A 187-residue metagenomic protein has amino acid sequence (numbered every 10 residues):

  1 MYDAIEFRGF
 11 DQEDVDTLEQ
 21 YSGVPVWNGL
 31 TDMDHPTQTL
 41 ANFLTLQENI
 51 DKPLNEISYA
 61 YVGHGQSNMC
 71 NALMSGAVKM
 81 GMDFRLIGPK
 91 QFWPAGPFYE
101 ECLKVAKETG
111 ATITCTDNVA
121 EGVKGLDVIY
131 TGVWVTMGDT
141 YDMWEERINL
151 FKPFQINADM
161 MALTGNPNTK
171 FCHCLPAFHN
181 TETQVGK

Functional and structural regions predicted by a protein language model:
M1-Q47, H179: Phosphate/diphosphate ligand-binding glycine-rich loop within oxidoreductases
Q12-D16, P94-Y99, T181-E182: Short, glycine/polar-rich helix-capping loops at beta-to-alpha or helix-loop-helix junctions that flank or form
L18, G76, M160: Hydrophobic/aromatic ligand-binding patch that stacks against planar heteroaromatic rings of cofactors or nucleotides
Y21-S22, M80, T109, P167: Short, structured coil segments at secondary-structure junctions
E48-T131: Glycine-rich phosphate/diphosphate-binding loop of Rossmann-like nucleotide-binding domains
L103-K187: Rossmann-like adenosine-cofactor binding region
